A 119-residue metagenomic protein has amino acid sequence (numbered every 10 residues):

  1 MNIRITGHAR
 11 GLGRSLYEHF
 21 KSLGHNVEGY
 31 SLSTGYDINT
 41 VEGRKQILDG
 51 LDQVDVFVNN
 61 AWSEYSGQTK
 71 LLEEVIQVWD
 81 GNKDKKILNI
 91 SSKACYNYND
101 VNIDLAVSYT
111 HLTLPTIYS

Functional and structural regions predicted by a protein language model:
N2-I5, F57-V58: Conserved hydrophobic beta-strands of the Rossmann-like cofactor-binding core in SDR/related NAD(P)H-dependent
T6-E18: N-terminal Rossmann NAD(P)H-binding glycine-rich loop of SDR-like oxidoreductase domains
G29-Q46, K70: Adenosine-cofactor binding site in Rossmann-like domains, unifying the SAM/SAH pocket of S-adenosylmethionine-dependent
E42-D52, E73-Q77: Conserved amphipathic alpha-helix within the SDR
V58-S66, S91-S92: Conserved NAD(P)H cofactor-binding loop of Rossmann-fold oxidoreductase domains
S63-I87: NAD(P)-cofactor binding segment of oxidoreductase domains
D80, K86-L112: Catalytic loop of short-chain dehydrogenase/reductase
H111-S119: Single conserved hydrophobic/aromatic residue that forms the stacking wall/gate of nucleotide- or nucleobase-binding
